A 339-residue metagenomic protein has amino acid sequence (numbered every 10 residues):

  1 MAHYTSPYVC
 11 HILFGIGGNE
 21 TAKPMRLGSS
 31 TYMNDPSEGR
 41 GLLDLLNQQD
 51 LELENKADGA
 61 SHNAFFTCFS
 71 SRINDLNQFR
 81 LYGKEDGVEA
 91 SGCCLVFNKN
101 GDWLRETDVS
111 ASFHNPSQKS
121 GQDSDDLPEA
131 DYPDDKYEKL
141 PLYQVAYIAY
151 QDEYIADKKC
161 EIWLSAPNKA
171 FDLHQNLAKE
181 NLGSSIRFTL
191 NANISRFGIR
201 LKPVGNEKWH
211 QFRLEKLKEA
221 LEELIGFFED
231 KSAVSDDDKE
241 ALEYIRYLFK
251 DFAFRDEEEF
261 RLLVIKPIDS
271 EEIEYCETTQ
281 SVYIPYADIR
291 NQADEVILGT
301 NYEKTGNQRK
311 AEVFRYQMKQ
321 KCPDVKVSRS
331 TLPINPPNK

Functional and structural regions predicted by a protein language model:
M1-K339: Partner-binding and oligomerization surfaces adjacent to conserved cores of proteins that assemble macromolecular
